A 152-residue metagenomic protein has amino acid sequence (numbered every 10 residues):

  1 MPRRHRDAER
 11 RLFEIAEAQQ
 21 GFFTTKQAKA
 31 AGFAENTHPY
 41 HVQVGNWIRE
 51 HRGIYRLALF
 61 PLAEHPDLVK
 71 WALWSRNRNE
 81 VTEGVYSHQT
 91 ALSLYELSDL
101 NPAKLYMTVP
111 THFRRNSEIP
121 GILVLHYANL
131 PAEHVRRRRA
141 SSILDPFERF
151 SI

Functional and structural regions predicted by a protein language model:
M1-V85, H112-F113, S117-P120, L130-H134: Short beta-edge/loop segments at beta->alpha junctions of small alpha/beta modules that act as binding/recognition
Y86-I152: Phosphate-handling catalytic interfaces
